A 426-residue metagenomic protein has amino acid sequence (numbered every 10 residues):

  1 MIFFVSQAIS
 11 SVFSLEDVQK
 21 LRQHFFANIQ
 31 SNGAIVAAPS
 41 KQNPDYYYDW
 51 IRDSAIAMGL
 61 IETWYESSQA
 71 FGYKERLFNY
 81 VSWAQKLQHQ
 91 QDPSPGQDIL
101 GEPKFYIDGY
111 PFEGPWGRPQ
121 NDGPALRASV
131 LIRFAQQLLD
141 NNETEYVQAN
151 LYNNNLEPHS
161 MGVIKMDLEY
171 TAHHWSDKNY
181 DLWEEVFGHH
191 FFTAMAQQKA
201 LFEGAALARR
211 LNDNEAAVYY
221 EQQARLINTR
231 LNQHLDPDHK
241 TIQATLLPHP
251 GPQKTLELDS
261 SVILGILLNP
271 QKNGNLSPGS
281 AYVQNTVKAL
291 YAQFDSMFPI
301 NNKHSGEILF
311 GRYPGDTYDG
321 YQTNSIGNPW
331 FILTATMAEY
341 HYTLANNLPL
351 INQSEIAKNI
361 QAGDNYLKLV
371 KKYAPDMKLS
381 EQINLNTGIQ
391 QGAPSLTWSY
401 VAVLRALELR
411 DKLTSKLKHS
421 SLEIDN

Functional and structural regions predicted by a protein language model:
F4-R52, N79, W83-K104, H304: Low-complexity, Ser/Thr/Pro/Gly-enriched N-terminal "stalk/linker" regions
I9-S11, A55-F71, L126-N153, A196-D213 (+4 more regions): Well-ordered alpha-helical scaffold segments within catalytic/enzyme domains
F13, Y48-I51, Q85-R118, F191-Q198 (+3 more regions): Extended ligand-binding clefts on enzyme/binding-domain cores
F13-L21, Q69-L87, R127, N141-T171 (+4 more regions): Extended, well-ordered alpha-helical scaffold segments
A37-N43, E102-R118, A172-H189, Q243-A244 (+2 more regions): Acidic/His metal-coordination segments adjacent to aromatic residues that form catalytic metal sites in metalloenzymes
D45, G114-D122, N155-G162, E184-M195 (+3 more regions): Alpha-helix capping and helix-loop boundary segments enriched in small/acidic/polar residues
Y47-H174, A194, T334, A338 (+2 more regions): Aromatic-rich carbohydrate-recognition surfaces in CAZymes
Q90-Y106, G320-L333, K358-N426: CBM-like carbohydrate-recognition segments
